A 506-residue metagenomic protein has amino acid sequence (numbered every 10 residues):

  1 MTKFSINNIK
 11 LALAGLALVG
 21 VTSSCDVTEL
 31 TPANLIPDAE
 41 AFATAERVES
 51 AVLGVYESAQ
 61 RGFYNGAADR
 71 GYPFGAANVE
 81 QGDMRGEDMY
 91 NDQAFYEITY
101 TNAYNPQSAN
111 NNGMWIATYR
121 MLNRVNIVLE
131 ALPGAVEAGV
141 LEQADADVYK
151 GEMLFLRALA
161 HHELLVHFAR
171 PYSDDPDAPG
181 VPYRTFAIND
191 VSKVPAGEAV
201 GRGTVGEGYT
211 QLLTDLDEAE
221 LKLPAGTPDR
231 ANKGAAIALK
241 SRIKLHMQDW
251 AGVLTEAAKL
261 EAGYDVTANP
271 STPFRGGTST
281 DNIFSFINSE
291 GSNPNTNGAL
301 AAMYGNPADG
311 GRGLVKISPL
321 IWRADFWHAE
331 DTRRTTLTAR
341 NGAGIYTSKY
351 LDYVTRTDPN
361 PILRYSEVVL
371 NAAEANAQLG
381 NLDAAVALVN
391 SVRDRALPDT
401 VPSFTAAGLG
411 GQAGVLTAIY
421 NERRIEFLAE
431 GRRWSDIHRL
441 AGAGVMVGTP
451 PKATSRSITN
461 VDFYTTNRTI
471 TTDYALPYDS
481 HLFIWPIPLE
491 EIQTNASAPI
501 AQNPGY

Functional and structural regions predicted by a protein language model:
T2-S5, G15, V19-E49, L212 (+2 more regions): Bacterial Sec-dependent N-terminal signal peptides
S24-N78, W327, R334, V401 (+1 more regions): Membrane-proximal, proline-rich intrinsically disordered regions
I36-F42, G66-G86, F168-T185, A225-G298 (+1 more regions): Short, surface-exposed recognition loops and adjoining beta-strand edges that mediate ligand/DNA contacts, enriched
V52, R61, E207, M247-Q248 (+4 more regions): Extended ligand-binding clefts on enzyme/binding-domain cores
D92-F168, G203, L216-G226, Y353-N360 (+2 more regions): Conserved, well-structured interaction surfaces
